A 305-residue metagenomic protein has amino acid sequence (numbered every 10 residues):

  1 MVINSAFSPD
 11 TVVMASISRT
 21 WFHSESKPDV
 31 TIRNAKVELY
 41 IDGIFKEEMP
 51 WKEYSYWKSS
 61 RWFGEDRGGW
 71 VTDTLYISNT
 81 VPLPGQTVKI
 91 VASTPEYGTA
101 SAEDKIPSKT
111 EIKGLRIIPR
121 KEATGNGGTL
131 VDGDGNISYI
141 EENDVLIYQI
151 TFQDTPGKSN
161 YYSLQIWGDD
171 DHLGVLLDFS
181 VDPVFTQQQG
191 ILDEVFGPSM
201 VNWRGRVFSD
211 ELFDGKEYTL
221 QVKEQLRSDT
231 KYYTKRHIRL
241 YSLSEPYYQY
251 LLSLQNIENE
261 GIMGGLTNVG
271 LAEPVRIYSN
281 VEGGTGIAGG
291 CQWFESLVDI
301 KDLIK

Functional and structural regions predicted by a protein language model:
M1-K305: A sequence/structural signal for flexible, mid-protein segments enriched in small/helix-disrupting residues
